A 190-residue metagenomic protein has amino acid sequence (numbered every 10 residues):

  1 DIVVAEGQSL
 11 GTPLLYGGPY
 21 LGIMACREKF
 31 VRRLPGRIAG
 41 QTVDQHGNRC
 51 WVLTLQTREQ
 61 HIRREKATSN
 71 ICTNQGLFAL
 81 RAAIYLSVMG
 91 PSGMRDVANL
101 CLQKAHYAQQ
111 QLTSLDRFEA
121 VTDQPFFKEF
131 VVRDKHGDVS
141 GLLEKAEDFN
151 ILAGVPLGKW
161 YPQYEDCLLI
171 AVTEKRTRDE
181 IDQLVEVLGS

Functional and structural regions predicted by a protein language model:
D1, P35-Q41, V172-D182, E186: A short, terminal or domain-edge coil/loop segment
D1-T12, P19, R27, S140 (+3 more regions): Hydrophobic, small-residue-rich alpha-helical packing segments that form membrane-like cores
G7-D116, A120-D123: Active-site C-terminal subdomain of aminotransferase-like
L86-M89, D134, L188: Generic structural signal for hydrophobic core residues of well-folded globular domains
S92-Q183: Conserved C-terminal alpha-helix-loop-beta "cap" of PLP-dependent enzymes that closes/shapes the active-site mouth
